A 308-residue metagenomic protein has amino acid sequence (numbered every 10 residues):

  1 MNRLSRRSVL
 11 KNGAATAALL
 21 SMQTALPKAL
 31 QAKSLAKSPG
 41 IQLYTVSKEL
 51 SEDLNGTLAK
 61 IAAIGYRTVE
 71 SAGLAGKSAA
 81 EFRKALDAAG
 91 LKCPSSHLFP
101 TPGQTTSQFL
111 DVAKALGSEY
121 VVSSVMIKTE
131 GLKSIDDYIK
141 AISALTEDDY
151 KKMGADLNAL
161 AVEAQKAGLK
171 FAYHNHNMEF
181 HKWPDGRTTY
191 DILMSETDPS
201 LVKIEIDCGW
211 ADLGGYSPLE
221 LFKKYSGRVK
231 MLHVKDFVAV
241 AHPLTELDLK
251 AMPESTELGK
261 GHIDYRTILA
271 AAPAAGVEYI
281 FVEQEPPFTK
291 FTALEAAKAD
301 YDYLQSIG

Functional and structural regions predicted by a protein language model:
M1-L20: N-terminal secretory signal peptides and thylakoid transit peptides that target proteins across membranes
A15, M22-Q23, T68, K92 (+2 more regions): Active-site acidic/histidine proton-transfer and metal-coordination neighborhood in alpha/beta enzyme cores
T24-S51, G56, K60: C-terminal segment of N-terminal export signals and the immediately downstream linker at the start of the mature
K33-S34, A59-A63, K77-C93, T105-S118 (+4 more regions): Acidic (Asp/Glu)-rich catalytic clusters
K37-Q42, V69-S71, C93-S96, V121-S123 (+4 more regions): Hydrophobic faces of well-ordered beta-strands that scaffold small-molecule active sites in alpha/beta enzyme cores
I41, I61, V69, L86 (+5 more regions): Conserved, mostly hydrophobic/aromatic
S47-S51, E70-E81, L98-T106, G131 (+5 more regions): Acidic-and-aromatic substrate-binding clefts and catalytic sites of carbohydrate-active enzymes
K166-H262: Acidic/histidine-rich catalytic cores of soluble enzymes
